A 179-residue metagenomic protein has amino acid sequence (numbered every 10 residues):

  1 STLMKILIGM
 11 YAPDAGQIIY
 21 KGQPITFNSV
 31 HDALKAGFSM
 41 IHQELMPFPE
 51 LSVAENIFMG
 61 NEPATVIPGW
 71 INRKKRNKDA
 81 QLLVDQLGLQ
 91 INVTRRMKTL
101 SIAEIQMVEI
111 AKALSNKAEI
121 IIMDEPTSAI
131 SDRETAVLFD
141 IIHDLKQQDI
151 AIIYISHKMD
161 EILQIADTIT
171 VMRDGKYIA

Functional and structural regions predicted by a protein language model:
S1-A179: Glycine-rich phosphate-binding loops of nucleotide-dependent enzymes
